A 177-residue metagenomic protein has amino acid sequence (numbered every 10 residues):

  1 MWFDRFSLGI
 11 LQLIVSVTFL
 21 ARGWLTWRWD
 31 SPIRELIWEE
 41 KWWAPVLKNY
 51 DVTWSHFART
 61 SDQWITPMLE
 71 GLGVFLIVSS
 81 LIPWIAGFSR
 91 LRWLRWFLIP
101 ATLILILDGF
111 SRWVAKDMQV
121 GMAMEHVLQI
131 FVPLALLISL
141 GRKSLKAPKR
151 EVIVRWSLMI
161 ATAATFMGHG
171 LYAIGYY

Functional and structural regions predicted by a protein language model:
M1-G175: Extended, low-polarity transmembrane helix blocks
